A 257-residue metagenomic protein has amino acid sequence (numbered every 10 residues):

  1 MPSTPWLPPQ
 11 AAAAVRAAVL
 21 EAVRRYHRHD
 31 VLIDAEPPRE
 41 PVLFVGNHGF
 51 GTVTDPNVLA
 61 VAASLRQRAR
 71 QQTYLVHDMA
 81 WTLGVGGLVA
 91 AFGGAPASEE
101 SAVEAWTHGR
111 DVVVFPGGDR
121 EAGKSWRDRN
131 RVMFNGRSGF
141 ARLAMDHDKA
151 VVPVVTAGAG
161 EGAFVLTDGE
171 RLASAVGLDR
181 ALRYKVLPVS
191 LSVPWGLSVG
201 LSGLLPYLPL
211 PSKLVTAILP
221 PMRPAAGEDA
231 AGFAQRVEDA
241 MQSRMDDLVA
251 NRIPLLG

Functional and structural regions predicted by a protein language model:
M1-S101, G169, G203, D246-G257: Membrane-anchoring hydrophobic helices of lipid-metabolizing enzymes
P2-V15, E104-G257: Non-catalytic C-terminal accessory region of glycerolipid acyltransferases and related lyso-lipid remodeling enzymes
